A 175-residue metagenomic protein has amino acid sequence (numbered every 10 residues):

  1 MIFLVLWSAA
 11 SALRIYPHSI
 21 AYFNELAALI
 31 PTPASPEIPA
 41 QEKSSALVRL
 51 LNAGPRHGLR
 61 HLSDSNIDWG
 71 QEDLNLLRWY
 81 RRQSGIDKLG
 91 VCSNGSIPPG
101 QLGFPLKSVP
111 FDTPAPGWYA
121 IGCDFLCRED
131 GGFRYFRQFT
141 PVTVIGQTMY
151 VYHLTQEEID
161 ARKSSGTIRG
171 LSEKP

Functional and structural regions predicted by a protein language model:
M1-F23, G166: Signature aromatic-anchored transmembrane alpha helix within multi-pass, membrane-resident enzymes that catalyze glycan
F23-I30: Interhelical loop segments of eukaryotic multi-pass membrane proteins
I30-P175: C-terminal luminal/periplasmic domains and tails of membrane-associated envelope-modifying transferases
